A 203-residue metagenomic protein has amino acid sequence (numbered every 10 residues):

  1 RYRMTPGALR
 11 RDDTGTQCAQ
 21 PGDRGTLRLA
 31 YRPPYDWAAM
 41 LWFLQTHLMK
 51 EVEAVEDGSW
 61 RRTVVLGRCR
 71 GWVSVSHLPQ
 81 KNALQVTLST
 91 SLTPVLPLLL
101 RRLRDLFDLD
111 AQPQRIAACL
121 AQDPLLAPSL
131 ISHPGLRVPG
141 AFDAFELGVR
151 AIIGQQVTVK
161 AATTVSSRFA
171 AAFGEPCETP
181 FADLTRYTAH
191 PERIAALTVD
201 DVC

Functional and structural regions predicted by a protein language model:
R1-C203: HhH-family (HhH-GPD) DNA N-glycosylase catalytic core used in base-excision repair
